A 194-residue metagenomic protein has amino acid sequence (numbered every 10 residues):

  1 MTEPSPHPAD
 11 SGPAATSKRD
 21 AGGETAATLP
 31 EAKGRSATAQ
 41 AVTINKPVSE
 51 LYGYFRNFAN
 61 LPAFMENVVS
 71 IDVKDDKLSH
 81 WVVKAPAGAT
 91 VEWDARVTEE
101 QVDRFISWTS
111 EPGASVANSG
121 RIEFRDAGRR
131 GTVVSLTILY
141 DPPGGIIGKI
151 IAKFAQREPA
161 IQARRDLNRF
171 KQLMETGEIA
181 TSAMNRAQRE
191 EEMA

Functional and structural regions predicted by a protein language model:
T2-G12, D72, D76, H80 (+5 more regions): Hydrophobic-ligand binding "helix-grip"
T2-L78, R164, R169, L173-A194: Hydrophobic ligand-binding cavity/cleft-lining segments
